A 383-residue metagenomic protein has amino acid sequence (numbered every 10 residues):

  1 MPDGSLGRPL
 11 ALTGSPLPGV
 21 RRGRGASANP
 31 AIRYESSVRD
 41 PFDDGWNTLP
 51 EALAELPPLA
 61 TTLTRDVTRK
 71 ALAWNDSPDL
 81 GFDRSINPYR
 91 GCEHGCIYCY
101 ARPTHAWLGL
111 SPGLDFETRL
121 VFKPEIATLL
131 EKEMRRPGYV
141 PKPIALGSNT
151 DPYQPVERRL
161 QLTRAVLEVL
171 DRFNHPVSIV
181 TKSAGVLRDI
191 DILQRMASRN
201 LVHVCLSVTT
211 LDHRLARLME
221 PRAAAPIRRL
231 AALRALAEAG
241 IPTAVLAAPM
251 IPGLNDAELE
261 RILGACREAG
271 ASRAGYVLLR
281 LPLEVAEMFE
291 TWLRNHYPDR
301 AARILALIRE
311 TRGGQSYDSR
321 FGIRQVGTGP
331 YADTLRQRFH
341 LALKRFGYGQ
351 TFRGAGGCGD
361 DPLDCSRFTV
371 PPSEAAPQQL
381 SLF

Functional and structural regions predicted by a protein language model:
M1-V67, A73-W74, A257-F383: Auxiliary Fe-S-binding modules of radical SAM enzymes
E51-R90, H94-C205, T209-R217, A225-E238: Conserved Radical SAM active-site core
S178, A244, A274-Y276: Short hydrophobic alpha-helical runs that function as membrane-insertion/retention elements
A184-L187, I251-E260: Active-site glycine- and acidic-residue-rich loops that bind and position anionic ligands or nucleotide-like cofactors
Q194-M196, R222-A223, R261-G264: Short, solvent-exposed amphipathic alpha-helical segments in soluble enzyme and RNA/protein-processing domains
S198-L201, P242, A269-S272: Glycine-enriched alpha-helix->loop->beta-strand junction motifs that scaffold or abut catalytic
L211-H213, M219-R222, A235-N255, L278-L281 (+1 more regions): Conserved strand-turn element in the central/C-terminal portion of the radical SAM core barrel that lines
